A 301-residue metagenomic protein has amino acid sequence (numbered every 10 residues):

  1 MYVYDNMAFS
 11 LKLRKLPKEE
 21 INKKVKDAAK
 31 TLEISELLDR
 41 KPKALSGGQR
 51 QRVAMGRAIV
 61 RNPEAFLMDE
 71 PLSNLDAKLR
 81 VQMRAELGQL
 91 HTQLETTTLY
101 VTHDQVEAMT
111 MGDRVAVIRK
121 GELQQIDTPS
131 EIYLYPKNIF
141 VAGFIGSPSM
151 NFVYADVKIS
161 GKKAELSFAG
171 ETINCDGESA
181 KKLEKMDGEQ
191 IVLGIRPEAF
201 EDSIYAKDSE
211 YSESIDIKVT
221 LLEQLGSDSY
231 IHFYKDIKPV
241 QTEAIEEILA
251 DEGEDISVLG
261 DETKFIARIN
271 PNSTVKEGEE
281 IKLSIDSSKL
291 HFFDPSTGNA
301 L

Functional and structural regions predicted by a protein language model:
M1-F144: ABC ATPase nucleotide-binding domains
S10, E36, G47-G48, G56 (+10 more regions): Glycine-centered flexibility sites
K15, V81, T96, S147 (+4 more regions): Generic structural "secondary-structure junction" signal
V106, S130, I139, N151 (+3 more regions): Glycine-centered loop/turn positions within well-structured domains that cap or flank conserved ligand/cofactor-binding
P136-S160, G194: C-terminal boundary and immediately downstream tail of ABC-type ATPase nucleotide-binding domains
I159-L301: Non-catalytic connector elements of ABC transporters
